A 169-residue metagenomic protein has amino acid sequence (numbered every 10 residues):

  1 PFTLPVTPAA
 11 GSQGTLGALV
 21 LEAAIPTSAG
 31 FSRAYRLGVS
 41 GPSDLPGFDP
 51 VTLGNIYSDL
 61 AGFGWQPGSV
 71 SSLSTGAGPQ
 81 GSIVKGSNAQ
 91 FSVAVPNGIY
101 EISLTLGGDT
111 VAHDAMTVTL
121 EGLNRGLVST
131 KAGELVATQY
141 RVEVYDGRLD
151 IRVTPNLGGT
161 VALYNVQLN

Functional and structural regions predicted by a protein language model:
P1-N169: Compositionally biased, intrinsically disordered or flexible polar/acidic segments
